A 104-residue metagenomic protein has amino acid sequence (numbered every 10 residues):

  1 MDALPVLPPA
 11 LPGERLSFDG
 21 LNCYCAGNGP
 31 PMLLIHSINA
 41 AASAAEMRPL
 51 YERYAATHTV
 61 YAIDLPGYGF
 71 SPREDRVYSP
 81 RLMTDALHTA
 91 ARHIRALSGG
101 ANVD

Functional and structural regions predicted by a protein language model:
M1-L34, A55-H58, T89-G100: Alpha/beta-hydrolase fold catalytic core
A10, A42, E46, S79-A86: Soluble or luminal CAZymes and related metallo-dependent hydrolases
L21-F70: Conserved HGGG/HGGXW glycine-rich cap/lid loop of the alpha/beta-hydrolase fold
A62-D104: Active-site loop/oxyanion-hole signature of alpha/beta-hydrolase fold enzymes
